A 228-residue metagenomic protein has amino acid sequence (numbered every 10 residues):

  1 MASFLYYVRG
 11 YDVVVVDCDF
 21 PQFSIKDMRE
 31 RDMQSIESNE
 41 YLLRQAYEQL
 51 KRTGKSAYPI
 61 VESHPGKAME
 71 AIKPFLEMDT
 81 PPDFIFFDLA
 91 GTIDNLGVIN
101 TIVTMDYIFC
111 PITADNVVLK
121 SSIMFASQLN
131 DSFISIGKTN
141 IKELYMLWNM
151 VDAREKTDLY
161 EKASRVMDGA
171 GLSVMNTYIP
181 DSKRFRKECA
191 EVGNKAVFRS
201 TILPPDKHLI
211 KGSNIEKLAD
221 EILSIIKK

Functional and structural regions predicted by a protein language model:
S3-Y7, E30, V103, S127 (+2 more regions): Short, well-ordered alpha-helices that flank and scaffold nucleotide-derived cofactor binding pockets
F4-I85: P-loop/Walker-type NTP enzyme "switch/lid" segment
V14-V15, F87, C110, M146-W148: Structural beta-sheet core signal
S24-I25, D106, I179: Generic structural signal for small/hydrophobic residues in well-ordered secondary structure, especially within
L96-N116: Inter-motif core of Ras-like GTPase G domains
S122-K138: Conserved C-terminal guanine-recognition region of P-loop GTPase G domains, centered on the G4
M150-R199: Beta-strand-loop-alpha "switch" segments that mediate conformational coupling across diverse proteins
V197-K228: NTP-binding/hydrolysis catalytic cores, primarily Walker-type P-loop NTPases
